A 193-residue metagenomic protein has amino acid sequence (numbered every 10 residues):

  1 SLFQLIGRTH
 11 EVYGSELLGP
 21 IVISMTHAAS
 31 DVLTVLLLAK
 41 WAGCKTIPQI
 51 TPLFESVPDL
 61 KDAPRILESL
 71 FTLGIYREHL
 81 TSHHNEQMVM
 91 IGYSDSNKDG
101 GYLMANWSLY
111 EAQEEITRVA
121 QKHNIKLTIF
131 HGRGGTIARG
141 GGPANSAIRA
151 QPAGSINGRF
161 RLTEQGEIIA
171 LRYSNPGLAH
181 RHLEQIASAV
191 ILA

Functional and structural regions predicted by a protein language model:
S1-E11: Extended, charge-enriched "interface" segments that sit outside catalytic cores
G7, T34-L38: Short alpha-helical segments and helix-capping/turn motifs at coil-helix boundaries
Y13-S15, C44: Short, flexible turn/loop "capping" segments at secondary-structure junctions
E16-I23, L80-H83: Short coil/turn segments at secondary-structure boundaries
P20-T26, T51-E55: Catalytic beta/alpha-barrel core
H27-V35: Active-site-adjacent beta->alpha loops and helix N-cap segments on the catalytic face of soluble alpha/beta enzymes
K40-A193: Catalytic or ion-translocation cores adjacent to nucleophile or general acid/base/metal-coordination motifs in diverse
